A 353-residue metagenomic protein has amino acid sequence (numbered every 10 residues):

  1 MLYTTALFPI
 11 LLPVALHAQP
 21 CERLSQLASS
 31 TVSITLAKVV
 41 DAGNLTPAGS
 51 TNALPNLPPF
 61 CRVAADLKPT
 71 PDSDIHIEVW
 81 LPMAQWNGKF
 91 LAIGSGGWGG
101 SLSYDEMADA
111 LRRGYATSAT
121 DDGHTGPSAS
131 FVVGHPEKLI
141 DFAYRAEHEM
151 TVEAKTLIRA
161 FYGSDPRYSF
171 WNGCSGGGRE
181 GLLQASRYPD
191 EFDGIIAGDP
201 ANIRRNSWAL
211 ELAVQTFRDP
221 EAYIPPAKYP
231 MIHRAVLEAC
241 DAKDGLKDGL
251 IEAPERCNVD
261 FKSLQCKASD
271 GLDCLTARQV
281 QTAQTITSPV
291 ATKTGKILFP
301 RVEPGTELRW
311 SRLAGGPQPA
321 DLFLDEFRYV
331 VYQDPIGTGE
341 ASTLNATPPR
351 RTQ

Functional and structural regions predicted by a protein language model:
M1-L7, D199: Bacterial N-terminal signal peptides that target proteins for export
L12-A15: N-terminal signal peptide c-region/cleavage motif recognized by signal peptidases
H17-K89, I93, L102-D105, H233 (+3 more regions): Catalytic-loop region of hydrolases
N87, A92-P166, A209-L210, F217-P220 (+1 more regions): Cap/lid segment of the alpha/beta-hydrolase catalytic domain
S101, G173-L183: Glycine-rich nucleophile elbow surrounding the catalytic serine of serine-hydrolase chemistry
T120, N172-C174, A197-G198: Generic beta-strand/beta-sheet core signal
L139, L183-A185, D190-A291: A catalytic-pocket lid/entrance helix-loop region that shapes and gates access to the active site across common
S164-S175: Alpha/beta-hydrolase fold nucleophile elbow
